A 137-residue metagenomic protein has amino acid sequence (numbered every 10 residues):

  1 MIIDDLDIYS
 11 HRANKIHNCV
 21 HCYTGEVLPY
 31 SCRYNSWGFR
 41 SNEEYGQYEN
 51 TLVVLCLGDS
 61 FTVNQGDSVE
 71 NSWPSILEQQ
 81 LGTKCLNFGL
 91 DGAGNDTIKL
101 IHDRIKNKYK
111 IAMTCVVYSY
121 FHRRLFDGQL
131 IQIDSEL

Functional and structural regions predicted by a protein language model:
M1-L55, N107-K108, A112, V117-L137: N-terminal secretory targeting modules
R33-D96, L100-K106: Serine-esterase "nucleophile elbow" of acetyl-processing enzymes
